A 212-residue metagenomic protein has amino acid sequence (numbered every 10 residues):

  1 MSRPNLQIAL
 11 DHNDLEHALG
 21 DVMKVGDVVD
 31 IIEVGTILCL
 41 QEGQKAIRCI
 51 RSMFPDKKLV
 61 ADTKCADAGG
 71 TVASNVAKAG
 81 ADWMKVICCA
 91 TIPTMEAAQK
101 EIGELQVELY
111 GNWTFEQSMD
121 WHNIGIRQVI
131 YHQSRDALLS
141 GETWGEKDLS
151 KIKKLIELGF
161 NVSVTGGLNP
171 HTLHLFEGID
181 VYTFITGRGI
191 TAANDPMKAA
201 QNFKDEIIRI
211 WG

Functional and structural regions predicted by a protein language model:
M1-G70, K78, T191-A192, M197-I208: Conserved N-terminal beta1-alpha1 strand-loop-helix module at the mouth
S2-L6, A68-G159: Conserved anion-binding
P4-L10, I32-V34, L59-T63, M84-V86 (+4 more regions): Hydrophobic faces of well-ordered beta-strands that scaffold small-molecule active sites in alpha/beta enzyme cores
H12-E16, T36-Q41, A66-A68, T91-I92 (+4 more regions): Short, small-residue-enriched loops and turns at beta-alpha junctions that line or gate enzyme active sites
V22, I47, A73, M95 (+4 more regions): Generic hydrophobic/aromatic pocket-lining and core-packing "Φ" positions
V22-D27, I47-F54, A77-A79, A98-E101 (+2 more regions): Acidic (Asp/Glu)-rich catalytic clusters
A98, G145, E177-I179, G189-G212: C-terminal helical cap(s) of enzyme catalytic domains, especially alpha/beta-barrels
E146-I179, T183-I190: A C-terminal functional module that forms or caps the active site or interfaces directly with catalytic machinery
